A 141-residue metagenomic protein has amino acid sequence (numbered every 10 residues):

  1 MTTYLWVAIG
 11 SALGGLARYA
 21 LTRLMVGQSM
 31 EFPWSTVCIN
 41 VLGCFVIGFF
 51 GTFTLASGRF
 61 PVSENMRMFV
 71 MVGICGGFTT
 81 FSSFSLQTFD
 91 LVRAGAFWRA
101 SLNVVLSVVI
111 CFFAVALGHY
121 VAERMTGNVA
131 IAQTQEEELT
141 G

Functional and structural regions predicted by a protein language model:
M1-G141: Membrane-interface helix-loop junctions in multi-pass transporters/channels
